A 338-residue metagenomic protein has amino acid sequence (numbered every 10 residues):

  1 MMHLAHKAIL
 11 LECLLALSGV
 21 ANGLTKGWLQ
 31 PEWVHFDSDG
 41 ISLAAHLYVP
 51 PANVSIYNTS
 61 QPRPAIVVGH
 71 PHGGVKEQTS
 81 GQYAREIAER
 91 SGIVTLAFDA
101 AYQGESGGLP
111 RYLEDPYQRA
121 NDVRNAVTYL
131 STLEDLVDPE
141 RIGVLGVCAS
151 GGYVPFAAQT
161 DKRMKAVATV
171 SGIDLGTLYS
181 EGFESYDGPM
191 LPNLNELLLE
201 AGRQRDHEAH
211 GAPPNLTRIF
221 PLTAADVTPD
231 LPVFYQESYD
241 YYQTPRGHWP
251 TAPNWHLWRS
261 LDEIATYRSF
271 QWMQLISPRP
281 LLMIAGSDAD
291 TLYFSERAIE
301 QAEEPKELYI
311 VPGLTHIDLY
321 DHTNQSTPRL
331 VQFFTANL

Functional and structural regions predicted by a protein language model:
N22-Q61, P116: N-terminal cap/lid segment of alpha/beta-hydrolase-fold proteins
Y57-P71: Short beta-strand element of the alpha/beta-hydrolase
P62, G73-R85, A100: The serine-hydrolase catalytic nucleophile loop
T79, L113-D135: Alpha/beta-hydrolase active-site loop
E86-G107: Conserved alpha/beta-hydrolase
P155-D240: Alpha/beta-hydrolase-fold enzymes
I276-S277, L282-A285: Short beta-strand/loop motif that positions the catalytic acidic residue of the alpha/beta-hydrolase fold
L314-N324: Catalytic histidine-centered segment of alpha/beta-hydrolase-like enzymes
